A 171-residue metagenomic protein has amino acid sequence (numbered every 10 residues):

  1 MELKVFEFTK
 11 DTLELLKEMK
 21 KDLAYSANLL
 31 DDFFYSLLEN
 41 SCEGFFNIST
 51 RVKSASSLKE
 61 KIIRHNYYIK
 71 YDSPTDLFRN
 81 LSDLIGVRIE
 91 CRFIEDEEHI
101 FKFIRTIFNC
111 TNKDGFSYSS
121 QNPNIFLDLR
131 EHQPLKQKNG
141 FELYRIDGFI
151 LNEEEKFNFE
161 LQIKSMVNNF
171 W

Functional and structural regions predicted by a protein language model:
M1-A27, E155-W171: An acidic, glycine-/histidine-flanked metal-binding catalytic module
M1-F8, E39-I48, S56, N112-Q121: Short low-complexity stretches enriched in small and charged residues
K21-Y71: Surface-exposed, low-hydrophobicity interaction/linker segments
D32-L38, D76-L77, D147-F149: Intrinsically disordered, low-complexity boundary segments flanking structured domains
S73-L81: Short, flexible, solvent-exposed loop/turn segments with mixed acidic/basic and small polar residues
F78, E90-W171: Long beta-strand-rich cores associated with HINT superfamily self-processing modules
D83-V87: Short amphipathic alpha-helical segments
